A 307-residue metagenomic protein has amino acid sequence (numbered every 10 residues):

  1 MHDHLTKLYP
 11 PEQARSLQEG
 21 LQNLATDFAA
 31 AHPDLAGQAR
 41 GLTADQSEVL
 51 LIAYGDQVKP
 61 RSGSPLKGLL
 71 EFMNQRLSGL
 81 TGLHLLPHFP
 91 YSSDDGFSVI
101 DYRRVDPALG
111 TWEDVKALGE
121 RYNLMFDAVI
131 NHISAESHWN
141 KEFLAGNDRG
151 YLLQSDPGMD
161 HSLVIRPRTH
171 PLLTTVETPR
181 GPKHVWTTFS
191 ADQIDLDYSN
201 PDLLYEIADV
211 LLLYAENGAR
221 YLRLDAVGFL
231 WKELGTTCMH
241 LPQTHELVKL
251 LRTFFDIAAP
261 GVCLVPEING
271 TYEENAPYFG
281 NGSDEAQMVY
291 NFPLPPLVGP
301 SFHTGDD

Functional and structural regions predicted by a protein language model:
H2-Y205, L212, E216, V227-L297: Acidic/aromatic-lined carbohydrate-recognition and catalytic surfaces of CAZymes acting on diverse glycans
S301: A mobile, often basic/glycine-rich helix-loop segment that functions as the active-site lid/recognition loop
T304-D307: Short, intrinsically disordered, charge-balanced linker/junction segments flanking boundaries in proteins
